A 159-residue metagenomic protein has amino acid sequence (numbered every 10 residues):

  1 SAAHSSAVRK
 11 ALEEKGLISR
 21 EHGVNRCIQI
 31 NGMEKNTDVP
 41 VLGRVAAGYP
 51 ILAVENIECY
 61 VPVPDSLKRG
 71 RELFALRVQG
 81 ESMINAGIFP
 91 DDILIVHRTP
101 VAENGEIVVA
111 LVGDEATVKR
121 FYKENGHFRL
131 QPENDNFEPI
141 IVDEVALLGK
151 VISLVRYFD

Functional and structural regions predicted by a protein language model:
A3-F89, A116, K123, H127 (+1 more regions): Short, positionally conserved secondary-structure boundary motifs
I88-D159: C-terminal regulatory/effector modules of DNA-binding transcriptional regulators
